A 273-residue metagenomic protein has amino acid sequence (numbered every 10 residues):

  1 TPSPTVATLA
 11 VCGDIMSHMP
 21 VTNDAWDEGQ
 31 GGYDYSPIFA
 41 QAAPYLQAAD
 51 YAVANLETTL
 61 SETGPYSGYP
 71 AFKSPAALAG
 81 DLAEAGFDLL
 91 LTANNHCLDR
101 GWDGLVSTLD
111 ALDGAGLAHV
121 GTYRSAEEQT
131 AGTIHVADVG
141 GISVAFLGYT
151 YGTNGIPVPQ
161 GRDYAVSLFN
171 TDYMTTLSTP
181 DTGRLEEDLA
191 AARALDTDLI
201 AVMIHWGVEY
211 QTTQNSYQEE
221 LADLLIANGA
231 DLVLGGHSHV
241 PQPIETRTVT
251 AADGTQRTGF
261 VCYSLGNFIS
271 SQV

Functional and structural regions predicted by a protein language model:
T1-V273: Acidic, metal/ion-coordinating pockets
